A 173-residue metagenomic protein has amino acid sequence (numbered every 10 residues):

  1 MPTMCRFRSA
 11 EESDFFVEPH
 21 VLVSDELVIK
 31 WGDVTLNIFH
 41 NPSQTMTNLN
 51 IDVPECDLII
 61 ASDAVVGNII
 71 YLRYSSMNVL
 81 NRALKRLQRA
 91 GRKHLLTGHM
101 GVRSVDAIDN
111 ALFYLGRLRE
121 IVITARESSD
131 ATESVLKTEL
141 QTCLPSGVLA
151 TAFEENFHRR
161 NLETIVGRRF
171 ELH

Functional and structural regions predicted by a protein language model:
M1-F39, R82: Metallo-beta-lactamase
P2-F7, R89-A90, V102-H173: Accessory terminal helices/loops
C5-V23, T45-I51, E55, L95 (+1 more regions): Short, charge-rich amphipathic segments
S9, S13, S24, S43 (+6 more regions): Generic serine detector
T35-N37, P42-L118: Metallo-beta-lactamase
